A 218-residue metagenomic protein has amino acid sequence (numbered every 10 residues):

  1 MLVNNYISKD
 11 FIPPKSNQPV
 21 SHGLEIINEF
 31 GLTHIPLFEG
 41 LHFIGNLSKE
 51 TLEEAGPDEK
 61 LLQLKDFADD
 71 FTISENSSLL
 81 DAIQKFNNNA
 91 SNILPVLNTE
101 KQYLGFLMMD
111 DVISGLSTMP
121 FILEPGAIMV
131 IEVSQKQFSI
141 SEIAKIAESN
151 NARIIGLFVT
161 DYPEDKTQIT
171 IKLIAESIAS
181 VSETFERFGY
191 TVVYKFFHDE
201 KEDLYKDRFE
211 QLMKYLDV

Functional and structural regions predicted by a protein language model:
M1-I26, L37-E39, F43-N46, P57-K85 (+5 more regions): Bateman/CBS regulatory modules and CBS-like beta-alpha motifs in cytosolic regions of diverse proteins
T33, G45-L52, L104-V112: Short hydrophobic beta-strand motif reused across regulatory alpha/beta modules
T33, N92, R153: Short acidic/polar active-site loop segments enriched in Thr and Asp
E54-G56, L116: Regulatory loop-to-helix N-cap segments in sensory/regulatory domains that couple ligand/signal detection
F71, T99, Y103-D111, G115-V218: Cytosolic regulatory modules rich in charged/polar residues
